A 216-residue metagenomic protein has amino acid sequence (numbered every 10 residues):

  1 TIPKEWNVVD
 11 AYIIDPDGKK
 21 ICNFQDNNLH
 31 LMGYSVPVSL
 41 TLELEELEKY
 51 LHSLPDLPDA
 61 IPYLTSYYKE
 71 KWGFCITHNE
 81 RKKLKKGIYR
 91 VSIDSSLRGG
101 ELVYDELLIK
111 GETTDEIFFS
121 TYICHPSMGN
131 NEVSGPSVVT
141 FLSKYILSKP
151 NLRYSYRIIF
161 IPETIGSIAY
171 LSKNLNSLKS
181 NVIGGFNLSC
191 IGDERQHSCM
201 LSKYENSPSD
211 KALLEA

Functional and structural regions predicted by a protein language model:
T1-A216: N-terminal hydrophobic/helix-forming segments and targeting peptides
